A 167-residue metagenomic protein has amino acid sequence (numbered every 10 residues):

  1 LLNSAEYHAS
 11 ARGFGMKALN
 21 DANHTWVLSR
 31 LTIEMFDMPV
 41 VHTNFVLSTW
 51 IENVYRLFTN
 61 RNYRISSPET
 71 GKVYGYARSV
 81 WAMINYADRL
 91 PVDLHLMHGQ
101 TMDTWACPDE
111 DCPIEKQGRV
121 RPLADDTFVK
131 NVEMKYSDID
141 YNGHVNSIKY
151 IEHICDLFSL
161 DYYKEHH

Functional and structural regions predicted by a protein language model:
L1-N44, F158, Y162: Hydrophobic, proline/glycine-rich low-complexity stretches
D21-W26, K72, L123-T127, E165: A generic structural signal for short, non-catalytic loop/turn and secondary-structure boundary residues
W26, A82, S137: Flexible, active-site-adjacent loop/turn segments at secondary-structure boundaries
W26-L28, Y74, V145: A broad, structural micro-motif
E34-A124: HotDog/MaoC-like acyl-thioester-processing domains
A124-S137: Short amphipathic
H144-H167: Structured core of small recognition/catalytic domains
